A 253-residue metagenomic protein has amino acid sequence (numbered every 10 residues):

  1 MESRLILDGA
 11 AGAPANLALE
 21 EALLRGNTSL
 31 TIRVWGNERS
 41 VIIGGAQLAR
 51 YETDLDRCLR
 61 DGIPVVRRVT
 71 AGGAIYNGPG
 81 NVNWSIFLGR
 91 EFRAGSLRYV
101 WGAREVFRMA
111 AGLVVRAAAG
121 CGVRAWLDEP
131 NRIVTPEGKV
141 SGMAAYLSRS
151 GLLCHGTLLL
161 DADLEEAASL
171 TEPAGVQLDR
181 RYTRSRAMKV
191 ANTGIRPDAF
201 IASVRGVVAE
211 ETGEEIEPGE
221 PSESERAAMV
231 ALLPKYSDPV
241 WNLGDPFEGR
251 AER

Functional and structural regions predicted by a protein language model:
M1-E52, D56, R68, L170 (+2 more regions): Active-site loop/lid in soluble adenylation, ligation, and acyl-transfer enzymes
D61, P79-E210, A228-R253: Catalytic beta-strand/loop module used to bind and position nucleotide/cofactor moieties in cofactor-attachment
I63-V65: Glycine-rich anion/phosphate-binding loops
R68, G78-P79: Histidine-centered catalytic/metal-coordination loop motif
I75: Glycine-rich phosphate/pyrophosphate-binding loop regions near the starts of catalytic domains
